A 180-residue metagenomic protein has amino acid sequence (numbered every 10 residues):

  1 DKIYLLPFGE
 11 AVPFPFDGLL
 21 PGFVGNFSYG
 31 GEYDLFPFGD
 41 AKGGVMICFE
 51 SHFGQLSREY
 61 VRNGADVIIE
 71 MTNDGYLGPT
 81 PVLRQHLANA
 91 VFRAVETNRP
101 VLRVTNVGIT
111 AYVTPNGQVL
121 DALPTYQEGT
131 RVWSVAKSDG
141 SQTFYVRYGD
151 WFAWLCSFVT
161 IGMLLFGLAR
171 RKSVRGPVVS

Functional and structural regions predicted by a protein language model:
D1-S180: Enzyme catalytic cores with a strong preference for nitrogen-chemistry domains
